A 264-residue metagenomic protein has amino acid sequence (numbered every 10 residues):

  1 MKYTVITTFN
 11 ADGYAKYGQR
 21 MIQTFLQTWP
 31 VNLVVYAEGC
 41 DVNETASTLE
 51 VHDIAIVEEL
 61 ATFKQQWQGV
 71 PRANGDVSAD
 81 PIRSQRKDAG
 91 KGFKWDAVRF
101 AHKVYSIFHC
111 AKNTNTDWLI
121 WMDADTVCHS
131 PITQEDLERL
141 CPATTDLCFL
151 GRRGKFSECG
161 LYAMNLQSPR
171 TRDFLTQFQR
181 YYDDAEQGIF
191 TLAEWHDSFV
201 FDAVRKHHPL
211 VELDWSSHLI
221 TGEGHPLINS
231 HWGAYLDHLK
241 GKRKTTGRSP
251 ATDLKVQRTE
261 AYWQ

Functional and structural regions predicted by a protein language model:
M1-A89, N113-T116, L166, L236-A251 (+1 more regions): N-terminal anchoring/stem segment of glycosyltransferases
N10-G13, C40-V42, V57, T126-C128 (+4 more regions): Short, solvent-exposed loop/turn segments at secondary-structure junctions
K16-Q19, A101-Y105, W195-A203: A structural signal for well-ordered alpha-helical segments within the folded catalytic domains of diverse enzymes
V34-A37, W118-D123, C148-F149, E212-S216: A structural signal for short, well-ordered beta-strand segments and their strand-loop junctions that often border
G92: Short acidic-hydrophobic catalytic motif
W95, R99-F149: GT-A fold catalytic core of metal-dependent nucleotide-sugar glycosyltransferases, centered on the diacidic
H129-S198: Conserved catalytic core of nucleotide-sugar-dependent glycosyltransferases
P169-Q264: Catalytic core and acceptor-binding pocket of nucleotide-sugar-dependent glycosyltransferases
